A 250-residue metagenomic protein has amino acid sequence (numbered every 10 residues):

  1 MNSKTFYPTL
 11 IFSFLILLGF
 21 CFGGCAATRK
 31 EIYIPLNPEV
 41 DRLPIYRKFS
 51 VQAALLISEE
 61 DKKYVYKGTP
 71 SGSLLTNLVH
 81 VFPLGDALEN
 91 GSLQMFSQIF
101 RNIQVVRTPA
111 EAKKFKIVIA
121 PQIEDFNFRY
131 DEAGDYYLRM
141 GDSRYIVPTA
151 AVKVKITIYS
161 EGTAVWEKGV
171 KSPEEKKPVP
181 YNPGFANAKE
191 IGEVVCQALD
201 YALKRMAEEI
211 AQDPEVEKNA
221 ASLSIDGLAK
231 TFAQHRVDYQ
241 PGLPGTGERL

Functional and structural regions predicted by a protein language model:
M1-F12: Bacterial N-terminal signal peptides that target proteins for export
I11-C21: Bacterial N-terminal signal peptides
G24-Q94, E208-L250: A structural "domain/chain start" motif
A26-I34, V106-V165, P244-R249: Surface-exposed short loop/turn segments
I57-K63, Q122-E132, K171-K177: Generic short beta-strand segments
P70-P83, V147, Y159-Q212: Short secondary-structure boundary motifs at beta->alpha junctions and helix caps
E89-V105, E161: A structural motif corresponding to the C-terminal end of an alpha-helix and its immediate exit/capping segment
N102-E111, E217-S222: Surface-exposed patches in mature extracellular/periplasmic domains of secreted proteins
